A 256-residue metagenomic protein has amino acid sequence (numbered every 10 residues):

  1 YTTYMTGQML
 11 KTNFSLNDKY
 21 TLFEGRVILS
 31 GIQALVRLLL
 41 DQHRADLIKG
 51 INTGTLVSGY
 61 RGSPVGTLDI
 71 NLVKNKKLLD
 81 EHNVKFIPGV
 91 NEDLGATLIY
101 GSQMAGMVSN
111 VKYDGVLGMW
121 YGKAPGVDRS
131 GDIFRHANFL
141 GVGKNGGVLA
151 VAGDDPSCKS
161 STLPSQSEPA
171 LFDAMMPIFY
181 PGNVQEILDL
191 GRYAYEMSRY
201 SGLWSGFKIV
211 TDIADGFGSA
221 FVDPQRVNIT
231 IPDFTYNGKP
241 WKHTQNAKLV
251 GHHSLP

Functional and structural regions predicted by a protein language model:
Y4-L38, Q42-A45, P181-P256: Flexible, low-complexity linker and terminal segments
G7-G101, P125-D128, S219, S254: Metallocofactor- and cofactor-centric catalytic cores in central/energy metabolism, strongly enriched
S63-R199, V210: Thiamine diphosphate
